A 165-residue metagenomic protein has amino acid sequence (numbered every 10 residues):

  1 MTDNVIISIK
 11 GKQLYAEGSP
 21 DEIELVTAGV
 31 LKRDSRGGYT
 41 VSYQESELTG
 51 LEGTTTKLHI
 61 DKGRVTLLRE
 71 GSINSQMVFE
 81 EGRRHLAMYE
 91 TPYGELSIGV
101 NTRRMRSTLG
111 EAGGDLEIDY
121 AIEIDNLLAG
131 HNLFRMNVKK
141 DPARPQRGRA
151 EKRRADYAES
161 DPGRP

Functional and structural regions predicted by a protein language model:
M1-A129, D141-P165: N-terminal intrinsically disordered, cationic/polar leader segments that include organellar targeting peptides
M136-V138: A short acidic/small-residue loop/turn micro-motif
